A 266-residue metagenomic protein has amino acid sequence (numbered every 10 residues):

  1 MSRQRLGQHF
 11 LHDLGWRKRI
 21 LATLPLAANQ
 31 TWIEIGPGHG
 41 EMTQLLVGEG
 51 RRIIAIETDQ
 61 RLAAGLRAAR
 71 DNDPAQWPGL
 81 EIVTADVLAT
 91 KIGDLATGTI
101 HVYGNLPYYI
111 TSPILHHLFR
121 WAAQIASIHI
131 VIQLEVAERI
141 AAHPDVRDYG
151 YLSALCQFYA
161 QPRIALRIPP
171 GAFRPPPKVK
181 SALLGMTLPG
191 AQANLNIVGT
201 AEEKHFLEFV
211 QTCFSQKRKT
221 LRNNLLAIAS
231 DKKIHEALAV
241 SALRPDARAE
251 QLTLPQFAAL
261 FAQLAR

Functional and structural regions predicted by a protein language model:
M1-Q211, E250, A259-R266: Catalytic cores of RNA-modifying enzymes
L188, V210-R266: C-terminal lobe and adjacent flexible extensions of AdoMet/dcAdoMet transferase-like proteins
